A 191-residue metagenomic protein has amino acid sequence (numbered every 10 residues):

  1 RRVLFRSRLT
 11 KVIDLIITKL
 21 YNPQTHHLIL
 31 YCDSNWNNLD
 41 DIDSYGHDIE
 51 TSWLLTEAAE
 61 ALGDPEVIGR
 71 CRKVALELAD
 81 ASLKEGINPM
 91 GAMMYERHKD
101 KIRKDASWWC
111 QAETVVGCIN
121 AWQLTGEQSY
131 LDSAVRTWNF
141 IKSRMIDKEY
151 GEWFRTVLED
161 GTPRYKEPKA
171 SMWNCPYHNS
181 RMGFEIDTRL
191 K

Functional and structural regions predicted by a protein language model:
R1-K191: Glycan-recognition and catalytic cores of secretory/periplasmic carbohydrate-active enzymes
